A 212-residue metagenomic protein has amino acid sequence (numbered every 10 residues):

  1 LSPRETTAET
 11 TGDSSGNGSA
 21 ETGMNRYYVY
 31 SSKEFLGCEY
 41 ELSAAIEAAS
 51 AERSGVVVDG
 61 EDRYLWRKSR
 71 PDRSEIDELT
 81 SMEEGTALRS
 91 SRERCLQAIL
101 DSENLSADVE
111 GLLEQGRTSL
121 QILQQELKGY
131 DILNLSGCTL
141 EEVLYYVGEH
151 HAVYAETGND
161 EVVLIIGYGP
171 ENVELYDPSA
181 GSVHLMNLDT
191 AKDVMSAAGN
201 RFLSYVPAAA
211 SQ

Functional and structural regions predicted by a protein language model:
L1-G23, S74: N-terminal, intrinsically disordered, polar/charged segments of Gram-positive cell-envelope systems that serve as
R4-E5, R67-R70, S204-Q212: Short beta-strand-to-coil "C-cap" segments at the C-terminal boundary of structured domains/repeats, marking
G16-F35, V56, D62-Y64, S69-D72: Short aromatic-glycine-(Arg/Gly/Cys) micro-motifs in beta-strand/loop hairpins
E21-N25, S50-R53, E149, Y168-E171: A short, compositionally biased
E34-E39, V183-H184: Surface-exposed loop/edge segments in extracytoplasmic proteins
G37-A44, W66-D72, L164-P170: Surface-exposed flexible segments
E39-D59: A short, charged, amphipathic alpha-helix used as a generic interaction element across diverse proteins
S74-E83, A87-L88, R92-S211: Conserved active-site-adjacent core of cysteine acyl-enzyme catalytic domains
